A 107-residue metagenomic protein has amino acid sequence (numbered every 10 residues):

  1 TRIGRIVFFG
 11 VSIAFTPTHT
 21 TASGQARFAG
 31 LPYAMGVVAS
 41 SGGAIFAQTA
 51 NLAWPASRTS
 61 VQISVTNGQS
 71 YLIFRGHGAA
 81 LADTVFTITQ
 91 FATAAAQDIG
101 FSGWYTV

Functional and structural regions predicted by a protein language model:
T1-V107: Surface-exposed molecular-recognition determinants
